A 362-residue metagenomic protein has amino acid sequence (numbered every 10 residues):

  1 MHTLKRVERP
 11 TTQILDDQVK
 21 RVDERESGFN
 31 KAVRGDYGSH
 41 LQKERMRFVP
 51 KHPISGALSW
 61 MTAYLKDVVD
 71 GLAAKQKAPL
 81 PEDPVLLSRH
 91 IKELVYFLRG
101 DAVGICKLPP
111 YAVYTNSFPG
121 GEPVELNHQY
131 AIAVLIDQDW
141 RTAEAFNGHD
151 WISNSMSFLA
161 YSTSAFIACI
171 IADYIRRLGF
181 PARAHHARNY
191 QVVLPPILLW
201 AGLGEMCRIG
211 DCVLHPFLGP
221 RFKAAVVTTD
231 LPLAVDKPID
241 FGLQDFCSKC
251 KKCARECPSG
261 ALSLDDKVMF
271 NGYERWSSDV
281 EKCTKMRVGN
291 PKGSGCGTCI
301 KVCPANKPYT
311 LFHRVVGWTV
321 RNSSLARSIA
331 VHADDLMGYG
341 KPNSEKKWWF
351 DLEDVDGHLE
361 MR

Functional and structural regions predicted by a protein language model:
M1-C106, H128, K301, A305 (+1 more regions): Iron-sulfur (Fe-S) cluster-binding modules
D101-Y309, H313-R321: Catalytic cores of enzyme domains
